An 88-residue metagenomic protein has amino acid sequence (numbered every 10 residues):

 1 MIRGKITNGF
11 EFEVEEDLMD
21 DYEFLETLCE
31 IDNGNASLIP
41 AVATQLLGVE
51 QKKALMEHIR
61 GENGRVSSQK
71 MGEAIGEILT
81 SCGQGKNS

Functional and structural regions predicted by a protein language model:
M1-G9: Short acidic-hydrophobic surface loop/beta-edge motif
F12-E15: A sequence-level detector of short linear motifs
D17-S88: Short, surface-exposed, charged amphipathic helix/loop patches that serve as local interaction elements
